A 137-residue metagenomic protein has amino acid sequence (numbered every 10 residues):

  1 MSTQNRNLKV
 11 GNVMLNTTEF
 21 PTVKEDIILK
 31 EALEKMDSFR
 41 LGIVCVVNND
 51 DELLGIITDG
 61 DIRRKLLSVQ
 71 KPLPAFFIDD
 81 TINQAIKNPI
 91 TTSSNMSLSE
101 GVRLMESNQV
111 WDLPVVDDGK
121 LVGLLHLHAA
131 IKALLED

Functional and structural regions predicted by a protein language model:
M1-E19, L54-S93, S97-S107, L121-D137: Tandem CBS (Bateman) regulatory domains
T22-L41, V47, T91-Q109, V115-V116 (+1 more regions): The conserved cystathionine-beta-synthase
K30-S68: Acidic (E/D-rich), amphipathic helical modules within compact regulatory domains
N49, D118, A130: Flexible loop residues that form catalytic and substrate-binding hotspots at small-molecule/glycan-binding clefts
